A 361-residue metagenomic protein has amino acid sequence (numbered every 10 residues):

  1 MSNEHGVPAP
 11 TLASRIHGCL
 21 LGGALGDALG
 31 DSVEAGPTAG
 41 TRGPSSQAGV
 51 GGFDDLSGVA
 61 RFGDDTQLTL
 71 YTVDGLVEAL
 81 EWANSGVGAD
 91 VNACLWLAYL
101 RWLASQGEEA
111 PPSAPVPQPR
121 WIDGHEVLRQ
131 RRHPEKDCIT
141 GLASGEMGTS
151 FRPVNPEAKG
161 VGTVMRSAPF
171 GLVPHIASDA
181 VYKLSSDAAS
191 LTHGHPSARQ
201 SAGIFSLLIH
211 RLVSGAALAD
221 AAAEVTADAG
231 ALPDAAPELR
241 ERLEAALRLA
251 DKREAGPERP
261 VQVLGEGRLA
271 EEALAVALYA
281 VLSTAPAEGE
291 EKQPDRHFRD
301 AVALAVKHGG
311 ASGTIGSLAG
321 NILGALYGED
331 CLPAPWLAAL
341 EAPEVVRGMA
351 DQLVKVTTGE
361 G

Functional and structural regions predicted by a protein language model:
M1-G361: Structured, active/binding-site neighborhoods that engage oxygen-rich ligands
